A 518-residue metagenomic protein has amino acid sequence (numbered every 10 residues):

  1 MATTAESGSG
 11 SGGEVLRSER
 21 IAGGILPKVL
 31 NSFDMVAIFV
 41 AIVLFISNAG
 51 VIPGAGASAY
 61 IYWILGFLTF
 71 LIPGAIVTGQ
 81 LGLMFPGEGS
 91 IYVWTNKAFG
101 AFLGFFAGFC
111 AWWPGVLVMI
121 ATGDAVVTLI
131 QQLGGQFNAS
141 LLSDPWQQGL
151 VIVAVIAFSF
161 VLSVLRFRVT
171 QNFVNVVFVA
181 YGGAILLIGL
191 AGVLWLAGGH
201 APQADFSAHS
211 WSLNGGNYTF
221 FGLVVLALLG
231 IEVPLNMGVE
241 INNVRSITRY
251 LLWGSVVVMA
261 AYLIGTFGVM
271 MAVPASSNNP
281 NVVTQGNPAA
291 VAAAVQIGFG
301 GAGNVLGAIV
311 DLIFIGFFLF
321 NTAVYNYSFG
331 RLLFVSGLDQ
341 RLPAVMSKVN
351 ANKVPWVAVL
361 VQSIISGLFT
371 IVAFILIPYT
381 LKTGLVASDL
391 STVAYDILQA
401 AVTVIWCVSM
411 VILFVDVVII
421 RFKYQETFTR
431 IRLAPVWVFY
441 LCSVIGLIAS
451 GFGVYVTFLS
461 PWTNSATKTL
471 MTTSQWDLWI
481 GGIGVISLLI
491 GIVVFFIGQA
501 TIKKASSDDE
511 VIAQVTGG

Functional and structural regions predicted by a protein language model:
M1-L65, L71-G79, F85, A204-W211 (+1 more regions): Membrane-interface "cap" regions at the ends of multi-pass membrane proteins
I21, L142-Q147, N175-L312, T467-M471: Helix-loop-helix junctions that connect adjacent transmembrane segments in multi-pass membrane transporters
A22-L26, G82, F106, A154-A180 (+5 more regions): Membrane-water interface regions at transmembrane-helix termini and the short interhelical loops of multi-pass membrane
I25, V349-N350, I405-L459, Q475-W479: C-terminal membrane-solvent junction of multi-pass transporters and transport-like membrane proteins
G54, P73-Q80, M84-V153, F160-V161 (+2 more regions): Hydrophobic transmembrane alpha-helices that form the core helical bundles of multi-pass secondary transporters
V93-N96, D124-Q147, E240, L252-V257 (+2 more regions): Helix-loop-helix connectors at the membrane interface of multi-pass transporters/channels
V93-W94, G100, W253-A323, L342-L398: TM-loop-TM module centered on a large, flexible mid-protein loop between adjacent transmembrane helices in multi-pass
Q148-G198, Y250-A260, I405-I412, P435-I445 (+2 more regions): Membrane-interface loop-to-helix entry segments
